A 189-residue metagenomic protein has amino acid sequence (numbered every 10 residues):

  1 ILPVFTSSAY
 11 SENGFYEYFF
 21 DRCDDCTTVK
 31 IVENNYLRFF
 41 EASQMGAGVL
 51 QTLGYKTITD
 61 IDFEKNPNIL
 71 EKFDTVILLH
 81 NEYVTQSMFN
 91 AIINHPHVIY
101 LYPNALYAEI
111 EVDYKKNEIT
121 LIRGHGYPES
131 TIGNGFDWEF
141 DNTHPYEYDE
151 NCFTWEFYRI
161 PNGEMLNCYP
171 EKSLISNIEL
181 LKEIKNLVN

Functional and structural regions predicted by a protein language model:
I1-N68, T131, W138-E139, T143 (+1 more regions): Aromatic-Pro/Gly-enriched surface loop or interdomain linker that acts as a lid/target-recognition segment
N35-V112: Helical hinge/lid and interdomain linker segments adjacent to catalytic or ligand-binding clefts that mediate domain
E82-L166: A glycine-rich, often tryptophan-bearing local segment used as a flexible ligand/cofactor-contacting loop or short
